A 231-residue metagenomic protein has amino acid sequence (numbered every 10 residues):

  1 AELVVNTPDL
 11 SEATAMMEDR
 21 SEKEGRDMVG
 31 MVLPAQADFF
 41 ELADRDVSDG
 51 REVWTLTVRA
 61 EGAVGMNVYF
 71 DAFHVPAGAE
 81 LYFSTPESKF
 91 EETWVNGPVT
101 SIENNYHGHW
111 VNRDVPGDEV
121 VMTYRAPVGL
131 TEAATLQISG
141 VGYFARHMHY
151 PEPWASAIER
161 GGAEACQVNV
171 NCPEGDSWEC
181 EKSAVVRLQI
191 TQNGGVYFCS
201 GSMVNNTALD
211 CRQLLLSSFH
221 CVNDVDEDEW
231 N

Functional and structural regions predicted by a protein language model:
A1-R59, Y143-C172: A short aromatic-anchored loop/beta-hairpin motif
D46-D49, W54-V64, A72-F73, N112-D114 (+1 more regions): Extracellular and analogous surface-interaction loops
V64-M66, A77-L81, W230: Short beta-strand/loop motifs in extracellular/secreted proteins, especially within beta-sandwich accessory domains
D71-V75, G175-N231: Catalytic histidine site
H74-E91: Short, surface-exposed beta-strand/strand-loop-strand elements in extracellular ectodomains
P86-I102, Q137, V141-S156, E227-N231: Conserved H-D interstitial segment of serine endopeptidase catalytic domains
P98-R113: Beta-strand-rich ligand-recognition modules
W110-T131: Noncatalytic modules at the cell exterior or secretory-pathway interfaces, chiefly beta-strand-rich lectin/adhesion
